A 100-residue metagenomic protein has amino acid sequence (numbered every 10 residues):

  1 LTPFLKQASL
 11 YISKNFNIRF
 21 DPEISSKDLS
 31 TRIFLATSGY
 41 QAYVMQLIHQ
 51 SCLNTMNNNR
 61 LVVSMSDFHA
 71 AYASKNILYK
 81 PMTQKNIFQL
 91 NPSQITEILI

Functional and structural regions predicted by a protein language model:
T2-I100: C-terminal alpha-helical "lid" subdomain
